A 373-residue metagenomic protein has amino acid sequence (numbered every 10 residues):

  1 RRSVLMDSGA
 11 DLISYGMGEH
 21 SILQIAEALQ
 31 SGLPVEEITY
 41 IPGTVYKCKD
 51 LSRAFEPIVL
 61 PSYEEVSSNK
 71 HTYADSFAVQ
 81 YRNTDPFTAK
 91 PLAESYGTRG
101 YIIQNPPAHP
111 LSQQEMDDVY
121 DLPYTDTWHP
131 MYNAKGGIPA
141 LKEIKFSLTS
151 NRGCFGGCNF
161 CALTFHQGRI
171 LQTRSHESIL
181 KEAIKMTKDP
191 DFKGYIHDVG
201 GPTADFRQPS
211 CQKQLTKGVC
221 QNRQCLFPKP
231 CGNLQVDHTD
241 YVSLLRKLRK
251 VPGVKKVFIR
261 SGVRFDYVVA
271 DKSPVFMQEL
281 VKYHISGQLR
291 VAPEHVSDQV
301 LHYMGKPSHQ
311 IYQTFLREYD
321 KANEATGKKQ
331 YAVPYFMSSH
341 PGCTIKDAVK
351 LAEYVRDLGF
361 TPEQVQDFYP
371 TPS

Functional and structural regions predicted by a protein language model:
R1-G97, Q104-N105: Glycine-rich beta-alpha loop elements in corrinoid/cobalamin-binding modules across cobalamin-dependent enzymes
D11, V119, C154, I179 (+2 more regions): Conserved, mostly hydrophobic/aromatic
T72-S147: N-terminal [4Fe-4S]-dependent radical SAM core
M116-D117, P123-W128, I138-P139, T149-G153 (+5 more regions): Structured mid-domain segments that build the active-site/substrate or prosthetic-cofactor binding neighborhood
K135-A162, Y195, Y369: N-terminal pre-triad scaffold of radical SAM enzymes
Q167-Y195: Conserved alpha-helical substructure of the radical SAM core
K185-V333, M337-P341: Conserved SAM/AdoMet-binding glycine-rich loop
V275-F276, H340-R356: Catalytic cores of alpha/beta
